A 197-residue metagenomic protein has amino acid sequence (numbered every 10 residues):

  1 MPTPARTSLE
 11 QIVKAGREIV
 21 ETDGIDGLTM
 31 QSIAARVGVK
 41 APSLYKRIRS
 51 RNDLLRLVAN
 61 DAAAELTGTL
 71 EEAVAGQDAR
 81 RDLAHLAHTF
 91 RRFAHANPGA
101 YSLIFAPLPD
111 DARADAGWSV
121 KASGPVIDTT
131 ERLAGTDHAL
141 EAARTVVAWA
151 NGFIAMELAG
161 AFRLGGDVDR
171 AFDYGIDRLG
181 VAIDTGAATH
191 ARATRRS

Functional and structural regions predicted by a protein language model:
M1-T7, A187-S197: N-terminal intrinsically disordered/low-complexity leader segments
R6-R17, E21, D26-G27, G38 (+4 more regions): An amphipathic alpha-helix adjacent to DNA-recognition modules
Q31-A35, L44: Append "Primarily bacterial transcriptional regulators
K40-P42: Key DNA-contact positions within bacterial/archaeal DNA-binding proteins
E71-A100, S123, A143-V146: Hydrophobic alpha-helical connector segments
H95-R113, A155-R163: Amphipathic alpha-helical segments used for helix-helix packing
D110-V147, G166-V181: Amphipathic alpha-helical packing segments from all-alpha helical-bundle domains
A148-G165, G180-T189: Amphipathic C-terminal alpha-helical segment
